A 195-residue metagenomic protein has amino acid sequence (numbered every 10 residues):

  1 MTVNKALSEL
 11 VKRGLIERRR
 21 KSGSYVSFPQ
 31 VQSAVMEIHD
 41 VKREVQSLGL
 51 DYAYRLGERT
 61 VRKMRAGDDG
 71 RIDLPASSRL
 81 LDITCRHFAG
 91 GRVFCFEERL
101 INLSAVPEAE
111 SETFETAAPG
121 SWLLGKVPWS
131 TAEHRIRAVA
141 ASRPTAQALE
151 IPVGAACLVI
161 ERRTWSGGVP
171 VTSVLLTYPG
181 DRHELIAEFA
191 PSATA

Functional and structural regions predicted by a protein language model:
M1-V26: N-terminal helix-turn-helix
S22, L48, G90: Short glycine-rich loop/turn motifs that provide flexible caps or phosphate-binding loops at active sites
Y25-I38: Short, cationic-aromatic polyanion-contact patches
H39, D51-A195: C-terminal all-alpha effector/ligand-binding and dimerization domain of prokaryotic HTH-type transcriptional repressors
